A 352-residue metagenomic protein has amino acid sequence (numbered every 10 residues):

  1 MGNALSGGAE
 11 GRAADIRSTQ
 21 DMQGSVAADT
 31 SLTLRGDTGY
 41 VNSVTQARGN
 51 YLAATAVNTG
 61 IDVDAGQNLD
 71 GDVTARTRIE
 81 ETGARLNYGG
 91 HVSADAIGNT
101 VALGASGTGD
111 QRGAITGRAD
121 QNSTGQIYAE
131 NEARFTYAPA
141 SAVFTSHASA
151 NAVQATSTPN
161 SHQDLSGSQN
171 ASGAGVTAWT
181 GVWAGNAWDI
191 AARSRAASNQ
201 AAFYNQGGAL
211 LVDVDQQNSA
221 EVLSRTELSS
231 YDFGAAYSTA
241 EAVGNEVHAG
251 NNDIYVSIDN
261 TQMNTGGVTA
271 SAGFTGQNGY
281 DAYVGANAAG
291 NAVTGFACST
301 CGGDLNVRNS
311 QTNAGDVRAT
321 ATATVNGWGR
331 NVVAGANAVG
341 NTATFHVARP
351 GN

Functional and structural regions predicted by a protein language model:
M1-N352: Low-complexity repeat regions of mature extracellularly deployed or surface/particle-associated proteins
